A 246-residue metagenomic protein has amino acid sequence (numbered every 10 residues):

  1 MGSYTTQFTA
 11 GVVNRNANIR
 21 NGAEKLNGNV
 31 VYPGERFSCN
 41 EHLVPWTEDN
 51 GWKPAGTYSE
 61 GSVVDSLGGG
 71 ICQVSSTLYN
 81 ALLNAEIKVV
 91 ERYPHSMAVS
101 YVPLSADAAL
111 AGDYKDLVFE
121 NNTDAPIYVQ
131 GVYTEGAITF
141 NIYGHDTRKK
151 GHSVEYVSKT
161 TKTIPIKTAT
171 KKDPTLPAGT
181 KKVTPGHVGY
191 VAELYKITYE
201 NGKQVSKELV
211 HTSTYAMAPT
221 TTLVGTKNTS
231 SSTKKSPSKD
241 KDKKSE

Functional and structural regions predicted by a protein language model:
M1-E246: Well-ordered beta-sheet/strand-loop patches within structured domains
